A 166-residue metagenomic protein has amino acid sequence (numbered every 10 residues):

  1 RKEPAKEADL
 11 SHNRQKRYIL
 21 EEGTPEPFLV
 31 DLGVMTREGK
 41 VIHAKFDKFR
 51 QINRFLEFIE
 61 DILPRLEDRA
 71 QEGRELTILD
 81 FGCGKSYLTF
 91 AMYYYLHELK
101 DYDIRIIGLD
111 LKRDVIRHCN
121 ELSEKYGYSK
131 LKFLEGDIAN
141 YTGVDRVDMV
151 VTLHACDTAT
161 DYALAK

Functional and structural regions predicted by a protein language model:
K2-L76: Conserved Class I S-adenosyl-L-methionine-dependent methyltransferase catalytic core
I59, L63-A70, L96-K100, S123 (+1 more regions): Structural motif corresponding to the C-terminal cap of alpha-helices
G82: Conserved S-adenosyl-L-methionine
K85-D101: Conserved SAM-binding loop of SAM-dependent methyltransferases across substrates and taxa, primarily the Class I
I104-D110: Conserved SAM-binding motif I beta-strand of class I
D114-V147: S-adenosyl-L-methionine
V147-H154: Short SAM/SAH-binding signature in class I
D157-K166: A short, conserved alpha-helix within the catalytic core of class I
